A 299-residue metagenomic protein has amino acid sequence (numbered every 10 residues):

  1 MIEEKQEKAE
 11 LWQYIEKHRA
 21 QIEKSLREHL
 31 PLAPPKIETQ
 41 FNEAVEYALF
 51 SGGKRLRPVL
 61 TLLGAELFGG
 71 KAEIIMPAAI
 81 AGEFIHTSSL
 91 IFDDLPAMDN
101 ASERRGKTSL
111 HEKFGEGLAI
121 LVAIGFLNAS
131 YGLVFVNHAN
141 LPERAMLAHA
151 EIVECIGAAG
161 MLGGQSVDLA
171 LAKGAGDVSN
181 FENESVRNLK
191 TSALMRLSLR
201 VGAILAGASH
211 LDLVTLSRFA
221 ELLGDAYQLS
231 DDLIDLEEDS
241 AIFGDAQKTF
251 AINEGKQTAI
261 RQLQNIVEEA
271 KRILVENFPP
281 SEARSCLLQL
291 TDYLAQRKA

Functional and structural regions predicted by a protein language model:
M1-L30, A299: N-terminal amphipathic/basic leader segments beginning at the initiator methionine
P31-I273, A283-A295: Mg2+-dependent prenyl diphosphate-binding active-site environment of isoprenoid biosynthetic enzymes
N277-P279: Short helix-capping segments at alpha-helix termini
